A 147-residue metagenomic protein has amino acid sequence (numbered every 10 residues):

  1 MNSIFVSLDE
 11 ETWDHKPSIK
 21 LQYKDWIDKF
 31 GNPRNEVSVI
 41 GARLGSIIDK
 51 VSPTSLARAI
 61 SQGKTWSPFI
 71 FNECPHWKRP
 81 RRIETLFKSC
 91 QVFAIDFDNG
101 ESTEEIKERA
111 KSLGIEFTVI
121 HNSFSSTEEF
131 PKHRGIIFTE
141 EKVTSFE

Functional and structural regions predicted by a protein language model:
M1-P131, I137-E147: Signature for HUH/AEP ssDNA processing cores
